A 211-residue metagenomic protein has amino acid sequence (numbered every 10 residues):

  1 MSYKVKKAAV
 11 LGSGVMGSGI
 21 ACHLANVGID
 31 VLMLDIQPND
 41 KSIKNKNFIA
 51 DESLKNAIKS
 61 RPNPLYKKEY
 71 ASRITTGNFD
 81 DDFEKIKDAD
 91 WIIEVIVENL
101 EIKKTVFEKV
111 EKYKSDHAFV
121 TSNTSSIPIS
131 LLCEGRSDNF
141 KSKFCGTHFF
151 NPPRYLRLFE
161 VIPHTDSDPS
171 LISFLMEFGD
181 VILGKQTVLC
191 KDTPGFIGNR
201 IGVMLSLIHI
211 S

Functional and structural regions predicted by a protein language model:
M1-N56, Y113, H164: NAD(P)+-binding Rossmann beta1-loop-alpha1 motif at the extreme N-terminus of oxidoreductases
L11, G19, G77, V95 (+2 more regions): Structural motif
C22, K68-W91, F174-G184, L189-G195: Amphipathic alpha-helical segments at domain termini/boundaries
L32-L34, T75-G77, I93, C145-T147 (+1 more regions): Hydrophobic/aromatic beta-strand patches that form the interior of the parallel beta-sheet core in alpha/beta enzyme
I36-N45, I49, I58-F119, I127-I129 (+1 more regions): Rossmann-like NAD(P)-binding element
F48-E52, N56, I102, S170-V181 (+1 more regions): A non-catalytic, amphipathic alpha-helix used as a structural packing/dimerization or gating element in enzyme scaffolds
D116-R200: Rossmann-fold dinucleotide-binding core
I208-S211: Conserved small/polar residues in nucleotide/adenosyl-binding loops
